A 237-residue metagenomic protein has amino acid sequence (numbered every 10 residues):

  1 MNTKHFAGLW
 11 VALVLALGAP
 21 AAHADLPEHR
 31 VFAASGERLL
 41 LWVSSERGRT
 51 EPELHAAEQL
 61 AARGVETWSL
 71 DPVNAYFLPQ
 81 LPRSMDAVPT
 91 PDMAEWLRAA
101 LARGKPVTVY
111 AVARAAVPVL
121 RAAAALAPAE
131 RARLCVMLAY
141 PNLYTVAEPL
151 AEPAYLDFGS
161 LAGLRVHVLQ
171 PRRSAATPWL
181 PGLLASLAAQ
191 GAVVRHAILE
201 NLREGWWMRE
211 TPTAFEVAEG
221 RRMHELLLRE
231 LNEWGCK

Functional and structural regions predicted by a protein language model:
G8-G18: Bacterial N-terminal signal peptides
P20-A24: Sec/Tat signal peptide C-region and signal peptidase I cleavage site
D25-P106, W206: Serine-hydrolase catalytic machinery in alpha/beta-hydrolase-like enzymes
V31-F32, P141-R195: The feature captures the conserved acid-bearing segment of alpha/beta-hydrolase catalytic domains
W42, V109, L138, V168-Q170: Structural beta-sheet core signal
E46, P171-A175, N201-R203: Acidic beta-to-alpha connecting loop that harbors the catalytic carboxylate
R98-L161: Primarily recognizes the serine-hydrolase "nucleophile elbow" in alpha/beta-hydrolase and SGNH/GDSL folds
V193-K237: C-terminal catalytic histidine-bearing segment of alpha/beta-hydrolase fold enzymes
